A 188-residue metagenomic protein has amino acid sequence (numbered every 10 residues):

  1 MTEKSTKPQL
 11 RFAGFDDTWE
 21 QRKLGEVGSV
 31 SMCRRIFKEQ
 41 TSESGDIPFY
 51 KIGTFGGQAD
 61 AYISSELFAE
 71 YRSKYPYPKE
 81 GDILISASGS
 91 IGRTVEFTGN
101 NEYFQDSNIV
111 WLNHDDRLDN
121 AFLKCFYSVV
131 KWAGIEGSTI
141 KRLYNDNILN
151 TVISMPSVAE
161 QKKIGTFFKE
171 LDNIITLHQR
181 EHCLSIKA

Functional and structural regions predicted by a protein language model:
M1-D16, R180-A188: Short amphipathic coiled-coil heptad-repeat segments
K4-P8, A87, Y103-I109, S138-K162: A short glycine-rich beta-alpha junction/loop motif
P8, K162-I174, H178: Extracellular/lumenal glycan-associated surfaces
R11-R34: Non-catalytic DNA-recognition/assembly elements of restriction-modification systems
D17, S157-E160, N173-I174: Loop/turn elements at beta-strand to alpha-helix junctions within RNA-recognition modules
R22, A61-S64, L177-A188: Short, tandemly repeated low-complexity microdomains enriched for cysteine and small residues
G25-G28, K38-A69: DNA target-recognition patches
K51-I52, Y62-S128, Y144: A short beta-sheet element
